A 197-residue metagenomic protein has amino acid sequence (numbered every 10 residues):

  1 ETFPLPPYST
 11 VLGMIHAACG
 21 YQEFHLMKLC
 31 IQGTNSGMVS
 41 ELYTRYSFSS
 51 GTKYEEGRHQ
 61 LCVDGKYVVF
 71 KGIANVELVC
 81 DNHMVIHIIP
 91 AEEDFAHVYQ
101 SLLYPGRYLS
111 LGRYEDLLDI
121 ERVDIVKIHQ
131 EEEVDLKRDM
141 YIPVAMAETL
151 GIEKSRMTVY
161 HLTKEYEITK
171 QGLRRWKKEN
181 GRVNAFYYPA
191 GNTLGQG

Functional and structural regions predicted by a protein language model:
E1-H59: Glycine/small-residue-rich interface belts in oligomeric ring/scaffold proteins and their assembly partners
M38-G197: Internal, well-folded beta-alpha domain core
